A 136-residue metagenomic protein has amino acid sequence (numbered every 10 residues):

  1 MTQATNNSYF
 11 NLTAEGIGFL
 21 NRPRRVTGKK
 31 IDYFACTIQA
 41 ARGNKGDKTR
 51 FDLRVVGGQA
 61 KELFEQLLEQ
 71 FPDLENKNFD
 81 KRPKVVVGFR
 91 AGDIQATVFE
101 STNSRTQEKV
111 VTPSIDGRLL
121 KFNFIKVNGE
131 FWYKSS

Functional and structural regions predicted by a protein language model:
M1-S136: Single-stranded nucleic acid-binding surfaces, predominantly the OB-fold ssDNA-binding core
